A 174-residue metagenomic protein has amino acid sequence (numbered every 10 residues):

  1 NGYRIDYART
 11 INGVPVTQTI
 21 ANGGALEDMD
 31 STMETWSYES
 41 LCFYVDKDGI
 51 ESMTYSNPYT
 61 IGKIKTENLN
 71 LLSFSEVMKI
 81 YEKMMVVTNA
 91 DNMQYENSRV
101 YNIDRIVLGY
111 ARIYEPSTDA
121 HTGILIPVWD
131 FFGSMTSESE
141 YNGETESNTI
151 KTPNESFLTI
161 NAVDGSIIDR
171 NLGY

Functional and structural regions predicted by a protein language model:
N1-Y174: Long, terminal "pre-/pro-" and other extracytoplasmic accessory regions that lie outside the mature folded/catalytic
